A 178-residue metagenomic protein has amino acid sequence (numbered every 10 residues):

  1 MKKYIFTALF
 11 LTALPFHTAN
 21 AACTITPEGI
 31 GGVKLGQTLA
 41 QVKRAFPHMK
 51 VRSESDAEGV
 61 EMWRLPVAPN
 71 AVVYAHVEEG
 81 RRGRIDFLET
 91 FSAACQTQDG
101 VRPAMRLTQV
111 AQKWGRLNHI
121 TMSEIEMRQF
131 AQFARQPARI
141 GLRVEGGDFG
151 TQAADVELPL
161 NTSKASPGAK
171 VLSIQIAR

Functional and structural regions predicted by a protein language model:
Y4-A13: Sec-dependent N-terminal signal peptides
H17-M127, F133-Q136, F149-R178: Short helix/turn-capping signatures at newly exposed starts of structured segments
R135-E145: Positively charged
